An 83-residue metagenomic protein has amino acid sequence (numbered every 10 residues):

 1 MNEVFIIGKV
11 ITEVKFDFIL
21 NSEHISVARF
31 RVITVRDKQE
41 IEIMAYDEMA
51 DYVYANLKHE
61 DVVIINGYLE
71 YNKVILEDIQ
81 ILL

Functional and structural regions predicted by a protein language model:
M1-L83: Single-stranded nucleic acid-binding surfaces, predominantly the OB-fold ssDNA-binding core
